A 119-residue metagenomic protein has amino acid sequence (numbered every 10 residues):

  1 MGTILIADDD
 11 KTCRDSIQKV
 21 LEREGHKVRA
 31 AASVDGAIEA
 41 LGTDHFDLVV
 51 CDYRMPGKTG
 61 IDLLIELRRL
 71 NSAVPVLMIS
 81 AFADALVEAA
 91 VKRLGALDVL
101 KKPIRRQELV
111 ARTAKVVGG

Functional and structural regions predicted by a protein language model:
K11-R29, L94: Two-component/phosphorelay signaling modules centered on CheY-like receiver
R14, P56, D84: The feature encodes the CheY-like receiver
A30-L48, R69: Acidic, metal-coordinating helix/loop segments flanking the phosphotransfer/catalytic sites of two-component signaling
S33, T59-D62, G95: Acidic catalytic/metal-coordinating carboxylates
E39, I61-A73: Short amphipathic alpha-helix used as the core "switch/output" element in two-component signaling
C51-D52: Active-site T/S-Asp motif of two-component receiver
L86, I104-T113: C-terminal output helix
